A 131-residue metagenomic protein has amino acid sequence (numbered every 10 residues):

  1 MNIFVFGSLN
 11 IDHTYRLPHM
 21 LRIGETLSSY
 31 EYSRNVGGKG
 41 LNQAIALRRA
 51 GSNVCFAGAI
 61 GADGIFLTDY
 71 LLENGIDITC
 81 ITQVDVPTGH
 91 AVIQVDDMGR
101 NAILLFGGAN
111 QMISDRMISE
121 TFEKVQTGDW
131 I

Functional and structural regions predicted by a protein language model:
M1-A57, F66: Glycine-rich phosphate/adenosyl-contacting loop at the front of the ribokinase-like
I23-L27, R48-W130: Conserved N-terminal subdomain of the carbohydrate kinase-like
